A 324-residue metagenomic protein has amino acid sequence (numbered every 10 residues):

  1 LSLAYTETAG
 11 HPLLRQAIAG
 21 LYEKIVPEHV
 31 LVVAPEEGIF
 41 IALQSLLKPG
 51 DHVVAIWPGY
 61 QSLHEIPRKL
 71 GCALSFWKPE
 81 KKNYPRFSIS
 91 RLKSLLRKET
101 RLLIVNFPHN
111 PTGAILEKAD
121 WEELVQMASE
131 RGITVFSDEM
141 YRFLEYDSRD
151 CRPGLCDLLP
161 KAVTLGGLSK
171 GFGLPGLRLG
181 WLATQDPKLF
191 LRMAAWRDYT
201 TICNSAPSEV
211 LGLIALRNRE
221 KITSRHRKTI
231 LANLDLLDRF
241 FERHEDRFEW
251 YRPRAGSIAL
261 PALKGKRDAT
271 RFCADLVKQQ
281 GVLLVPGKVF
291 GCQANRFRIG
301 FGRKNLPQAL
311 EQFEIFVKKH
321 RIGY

Functional and structural regions predicted by a protein language model:
L1-E37, I41, R91, A215-N218 (+1 more regions): N-terminal small-domain helix-loop-helix segment of the aminotransferase-like
S45-P67: Conserved PLP-anchoring active-site segment centered on the Schiff-base-forming lysine
D51, C72, E130-T134, P160: A short helix->loop->beta-strand "cap" motif at the edges of active sites that frequently abuts
L70, E130-R131, H244, Q280 (+1 more regions): Helix C-cap/helix->beta junction micro-motif
K81-D150: Active-site phosphate-binding strand-loop segment of PLP-dependent enzymes
K93-S94, D275-L284, F290-Y324: PLP-dependent enzyme catalytic core of the Aspartate aminotransferase-like
L158-L231, D238-F240, E311: Conserved core segment of the aminotransferase class I/II
L213, T229-D238, E249-A262: Conserved glycine-rich beta-strand-loop-beta hairpin in the small C-terminal domain of fold type I
